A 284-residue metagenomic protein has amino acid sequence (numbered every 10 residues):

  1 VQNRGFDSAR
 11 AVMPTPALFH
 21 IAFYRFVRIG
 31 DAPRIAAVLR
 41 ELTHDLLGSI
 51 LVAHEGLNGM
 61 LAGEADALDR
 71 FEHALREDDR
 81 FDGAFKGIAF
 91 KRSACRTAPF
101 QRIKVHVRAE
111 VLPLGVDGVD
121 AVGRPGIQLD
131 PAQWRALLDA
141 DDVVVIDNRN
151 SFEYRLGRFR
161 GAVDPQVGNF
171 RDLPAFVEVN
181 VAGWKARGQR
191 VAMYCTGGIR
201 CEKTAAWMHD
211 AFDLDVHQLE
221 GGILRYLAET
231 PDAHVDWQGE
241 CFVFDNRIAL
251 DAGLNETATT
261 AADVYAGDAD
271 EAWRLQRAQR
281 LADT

Functional and structural regions predicted by a protein language model:
F6-A9, P14-P125, R149-V191, I199-T284: Rhodanese-like catalytic fold shared by cysteine-dependent sulfurtransferases and DSP/PTP-type phosphatases
V119-A140: Internal catalytic-core helix/loop-beta-alpha segment that presents or stabilizes conserved functional determinants
D139-D141, R187-G188: Residue-level preference for short coil/turn positions at secondary-structure junctions
V145-D147: Structural scaffold elements adjacent to functional motifs in cytosolic proteins
Y194: Cofactor-cradling patches in redox/metallo enzymes
